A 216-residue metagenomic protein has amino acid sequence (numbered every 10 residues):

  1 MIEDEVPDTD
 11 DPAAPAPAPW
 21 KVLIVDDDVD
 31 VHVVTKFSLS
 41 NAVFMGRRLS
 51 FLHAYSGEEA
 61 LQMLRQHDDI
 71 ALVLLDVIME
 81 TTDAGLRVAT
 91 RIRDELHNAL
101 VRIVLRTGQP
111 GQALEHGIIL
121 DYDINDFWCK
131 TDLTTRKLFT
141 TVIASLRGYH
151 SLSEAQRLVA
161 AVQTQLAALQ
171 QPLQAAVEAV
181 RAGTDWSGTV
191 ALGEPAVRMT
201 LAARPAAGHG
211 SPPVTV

Functional and structural regions predicted by a protein language model:
M1-L23, V29-S50, R157-T164, Q171-Q174 (+4 more regions): Non-catalytic signal-transmission and effector/linker regions of two-component phosphorelay proteins
P19, D68-L72, L96-I103: His-Asp phosphorelay/catalytic-motif detector in bacterial-type signaling
D26, L74-I78: Active-site residues of response regulator receiver
N41, E58-R65, I78, A84-A99 (+2 more regions): Short amphipathic alpha-helix used as the core "switch/output" element in two-component signaling
F51-E59: Conserved Asp/Asn-Gly motif in the active-site loop of CheY-like receiver
V104-T107, K130: Hydrophobic/aromatic residues positioned on beta-strands within the core alpha/beta folds
A113, T131-V142: C-terminal output helix
D121, K137-H150: Receiver (REC) domain switch/output surface
